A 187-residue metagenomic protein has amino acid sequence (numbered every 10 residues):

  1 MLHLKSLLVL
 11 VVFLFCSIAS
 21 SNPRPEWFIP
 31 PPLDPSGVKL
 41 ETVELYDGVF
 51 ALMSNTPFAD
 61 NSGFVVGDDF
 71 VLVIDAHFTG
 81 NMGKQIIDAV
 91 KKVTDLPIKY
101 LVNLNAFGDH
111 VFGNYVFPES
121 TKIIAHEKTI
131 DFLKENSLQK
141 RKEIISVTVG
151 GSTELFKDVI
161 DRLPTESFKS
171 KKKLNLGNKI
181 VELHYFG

Functional and structural regions predicted by a protein language model:
M1-L8: Bacterial N-terminal signal peptides that target proteins for export
L8-S17: Bacterial N-terminal signal peptides
A19-P23: Boundary at the C-terminal end of the N-terminal hydrophobic targeting segment
E41-D88: Conserved beta-strand hairpin/beta-sheet module of binuclear metal-dependent hydrolase folds, prominently
A51, L72-D75, K99-V102, E182-L183: Short catalytic-loop micro-motif centered on adjacent basic/acidic residues
T56-P57, D69, A76-F78, K92 (+4 more regions): A mature extracytoplasmic/lumenal domain signature
D88-E166, S170-K173: Active-site HxH/HxHxD metal-binding segment of metal-dependent hydrolases
S167-G187: Core dinuclear metal-dependent hydrolase active-site scaffold
